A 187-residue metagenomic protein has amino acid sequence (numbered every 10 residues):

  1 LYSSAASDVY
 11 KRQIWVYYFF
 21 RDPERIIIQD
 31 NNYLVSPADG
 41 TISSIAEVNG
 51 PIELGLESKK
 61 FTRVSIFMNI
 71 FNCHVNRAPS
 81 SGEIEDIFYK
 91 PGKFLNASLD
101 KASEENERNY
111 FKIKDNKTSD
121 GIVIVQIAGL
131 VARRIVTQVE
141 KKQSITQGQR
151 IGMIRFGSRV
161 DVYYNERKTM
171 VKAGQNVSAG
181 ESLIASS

Functional and structural regions predicted by a protein language model:
L1-A6, Y10: Single conserved hydrophobic/aromatic residue that forms the stacking wall/gate of nucleotide- or nucleobase-binding
K11-Q29: Transmembrane alpha-helices and immediately adjacent membrane-cytoplasm interface residues in multi-pass integral
P23-V35, N69-V75: Short aromatic-glycine motifs in intrinsically disordered, low-complexity regions
Q29-V48: Membrane-cytosol interface motif
I42-Q143, F156-V160, N165-M170, N176-A185: Cytosolic, membrane-proximal regulatory domains of ion/volume homeostasis and mechanosensation machinery
G148: Phosphate/adenylate-binding glycine loop and adjacent helical scaffold
G152: A short, basic/aromatic helix-end/turn motif that makes direct DNA contacts
